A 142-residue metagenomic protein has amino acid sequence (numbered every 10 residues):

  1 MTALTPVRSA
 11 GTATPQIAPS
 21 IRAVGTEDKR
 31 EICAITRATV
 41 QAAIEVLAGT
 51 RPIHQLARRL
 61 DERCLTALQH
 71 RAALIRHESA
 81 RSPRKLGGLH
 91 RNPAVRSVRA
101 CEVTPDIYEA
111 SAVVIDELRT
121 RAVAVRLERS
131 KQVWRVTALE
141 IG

Functional and structural regions predicted by a protein language model:
M1-L47, R76-H77, R81-V95, A100-V103 (+2 more regions): Juxtamembrane and targeting peptides
A38, L47-R51, D61, L65: Hydrophobic ligand-binding cavity/cleft-lining segments
H54-R91: Short solvent-exposed beta->alpha transition segments
S97-A100, S111, V123-L127: Hydrophobic/aromatic beta-strand elements that line small-molecule binding cavities or substrate pockets in beta-rich
E109-I115: Short beta-strand segments that buttress and anchor functional surface loops
T120-G142: Short beta-strand edge/turn micro-motifs at domain boundaries
